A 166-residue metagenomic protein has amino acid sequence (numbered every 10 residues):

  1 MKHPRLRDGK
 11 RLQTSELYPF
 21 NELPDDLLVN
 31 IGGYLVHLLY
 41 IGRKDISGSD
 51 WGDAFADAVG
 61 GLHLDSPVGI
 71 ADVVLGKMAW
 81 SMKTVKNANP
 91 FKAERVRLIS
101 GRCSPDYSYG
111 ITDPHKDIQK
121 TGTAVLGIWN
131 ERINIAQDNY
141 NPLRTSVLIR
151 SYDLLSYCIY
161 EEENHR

Functional and structural regions predicted by a protein language model:
M1-G69, L75, T84-R166: Nucleic-acid endonuclease domains
A79-S81: Short hydrophobic-acidic sequence motifs that mark active-site Asp/Glu residues
